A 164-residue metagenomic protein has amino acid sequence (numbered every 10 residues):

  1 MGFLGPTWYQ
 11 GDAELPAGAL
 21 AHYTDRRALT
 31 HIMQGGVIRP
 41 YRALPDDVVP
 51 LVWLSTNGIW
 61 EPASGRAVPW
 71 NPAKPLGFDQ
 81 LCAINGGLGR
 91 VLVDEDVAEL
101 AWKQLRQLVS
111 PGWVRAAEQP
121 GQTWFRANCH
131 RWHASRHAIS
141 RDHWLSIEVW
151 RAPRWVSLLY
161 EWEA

Functional and structural regions predicted by a protein language model:
M1-A164: NAD-dependent ADP-ribosyltransferases
